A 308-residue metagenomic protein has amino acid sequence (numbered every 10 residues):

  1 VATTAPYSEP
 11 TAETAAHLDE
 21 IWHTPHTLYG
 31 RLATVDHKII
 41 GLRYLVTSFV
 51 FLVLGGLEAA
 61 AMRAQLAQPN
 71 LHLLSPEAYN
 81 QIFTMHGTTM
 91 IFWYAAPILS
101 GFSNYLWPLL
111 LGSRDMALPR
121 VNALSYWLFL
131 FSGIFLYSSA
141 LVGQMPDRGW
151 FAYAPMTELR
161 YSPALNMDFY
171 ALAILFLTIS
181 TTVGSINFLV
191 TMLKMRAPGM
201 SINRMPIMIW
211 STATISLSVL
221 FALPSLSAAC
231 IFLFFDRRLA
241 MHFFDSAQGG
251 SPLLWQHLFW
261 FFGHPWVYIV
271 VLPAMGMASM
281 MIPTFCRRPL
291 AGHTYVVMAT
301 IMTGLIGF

Functional and structural regions predicted by a protein language model:
A2-F308: Membrane-embedded and interfacial regions of multi-pass energy-transducing membrane proteins
